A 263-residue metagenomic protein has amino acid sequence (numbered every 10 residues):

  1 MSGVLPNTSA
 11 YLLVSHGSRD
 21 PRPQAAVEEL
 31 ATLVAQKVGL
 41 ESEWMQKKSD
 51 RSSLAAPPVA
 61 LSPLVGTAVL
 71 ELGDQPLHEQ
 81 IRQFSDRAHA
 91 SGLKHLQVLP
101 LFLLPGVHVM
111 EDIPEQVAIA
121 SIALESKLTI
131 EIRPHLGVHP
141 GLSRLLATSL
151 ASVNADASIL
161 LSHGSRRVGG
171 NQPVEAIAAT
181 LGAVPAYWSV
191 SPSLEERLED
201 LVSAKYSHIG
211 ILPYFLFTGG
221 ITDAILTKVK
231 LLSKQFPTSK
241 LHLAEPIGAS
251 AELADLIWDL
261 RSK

Functional and structural regions predicted by a protein language model:
M1-K263: Active-site-proximal alpha-helix that buttresses catalytic centers in soluble enzyme cores
